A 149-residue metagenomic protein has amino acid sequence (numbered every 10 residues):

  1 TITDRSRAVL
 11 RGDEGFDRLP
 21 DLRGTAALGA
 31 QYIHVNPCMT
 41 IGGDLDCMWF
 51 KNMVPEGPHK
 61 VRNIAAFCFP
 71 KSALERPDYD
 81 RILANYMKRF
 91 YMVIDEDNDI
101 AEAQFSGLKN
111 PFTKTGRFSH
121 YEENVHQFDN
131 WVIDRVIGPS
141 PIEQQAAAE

Functional and structural regions predicted by a protein language model:
T1-E149: C-terminal catalytic domain of Rieske-type non-heme iron oxygenases
